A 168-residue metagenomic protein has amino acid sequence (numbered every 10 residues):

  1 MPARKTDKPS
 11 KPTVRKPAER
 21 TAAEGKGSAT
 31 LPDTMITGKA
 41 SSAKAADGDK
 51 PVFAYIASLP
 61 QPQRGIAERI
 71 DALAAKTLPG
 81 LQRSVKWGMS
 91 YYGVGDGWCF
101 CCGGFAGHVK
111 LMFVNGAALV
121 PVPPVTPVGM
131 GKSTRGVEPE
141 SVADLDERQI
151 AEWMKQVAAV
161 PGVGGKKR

Functional and structural regions predicted by a protein language model:
M1-R168: Charge-dense, helix-prone N-terminal extensions
